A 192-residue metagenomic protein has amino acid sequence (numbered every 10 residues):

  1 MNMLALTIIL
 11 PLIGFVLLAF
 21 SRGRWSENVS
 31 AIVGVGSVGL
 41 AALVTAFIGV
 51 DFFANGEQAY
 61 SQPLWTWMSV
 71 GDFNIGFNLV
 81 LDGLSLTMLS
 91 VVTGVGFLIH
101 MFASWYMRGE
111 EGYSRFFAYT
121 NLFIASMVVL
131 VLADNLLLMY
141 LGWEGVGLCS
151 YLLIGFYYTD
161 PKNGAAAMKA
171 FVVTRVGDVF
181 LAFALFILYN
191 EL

Functional and structural regions predicted by a protein language model:
M1-L192: ...captures the hydrophobic TM-helix bundle architecture rather than a specific catalytic motif, and can also fire on
